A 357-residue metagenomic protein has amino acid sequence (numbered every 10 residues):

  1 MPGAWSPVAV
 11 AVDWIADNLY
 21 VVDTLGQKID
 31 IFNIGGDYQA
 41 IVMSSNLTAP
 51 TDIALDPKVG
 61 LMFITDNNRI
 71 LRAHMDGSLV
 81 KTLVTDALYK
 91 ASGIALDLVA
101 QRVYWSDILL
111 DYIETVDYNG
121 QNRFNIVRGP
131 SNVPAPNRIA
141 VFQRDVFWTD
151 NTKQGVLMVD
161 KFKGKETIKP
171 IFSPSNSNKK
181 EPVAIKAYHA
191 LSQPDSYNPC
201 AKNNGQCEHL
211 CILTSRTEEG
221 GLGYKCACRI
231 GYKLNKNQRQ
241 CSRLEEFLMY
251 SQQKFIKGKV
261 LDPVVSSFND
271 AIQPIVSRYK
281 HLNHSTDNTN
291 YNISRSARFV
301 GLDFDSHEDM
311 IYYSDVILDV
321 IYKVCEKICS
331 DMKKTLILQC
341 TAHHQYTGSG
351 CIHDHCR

Functional and structural regions predicted by a protein language model:
M1-A4, V42-N46, L83-L88, V127-S131 (+5 more regions): Surface loop/turn motifs at the tips and blade-to-blade linkers of beta-strand repeat domains
A9-A11, D52, G93, R138 (+5 more regions): Conserved beta-strand position repeated once per blade in WD40 beta-propeller domains
V12-A16, L55-V59, L96-A100, V141-Q143 (+4 more regions): Residue-level detector of Asp-centered blade-edge/turn motifs that repeat once per structural unit in beta-propeller
N18, L61, R69, R102 (+6 more regions): Conserved core beta-strand positions within WD40 beta-propeller blades
V21, F63-I64, Y104-W105, W148-T149 (+3 more regions): Residue position within the beta-strands of beta-propeller blades
T24, K58, N67, M75 (+6 more regions): Short loop/turn segments immediately following the C-termini of beta-strands
N33-D37, H74-S78, D117-Q121, K161-G164 (+2 more regions): Short loop/turn segments that connect beta-strands within beta-propeller blades
S131-A135, Q143, F162-G164, I168-H284 (+1 more regions): Conserved N-terminal segment of EGF-like repeats
